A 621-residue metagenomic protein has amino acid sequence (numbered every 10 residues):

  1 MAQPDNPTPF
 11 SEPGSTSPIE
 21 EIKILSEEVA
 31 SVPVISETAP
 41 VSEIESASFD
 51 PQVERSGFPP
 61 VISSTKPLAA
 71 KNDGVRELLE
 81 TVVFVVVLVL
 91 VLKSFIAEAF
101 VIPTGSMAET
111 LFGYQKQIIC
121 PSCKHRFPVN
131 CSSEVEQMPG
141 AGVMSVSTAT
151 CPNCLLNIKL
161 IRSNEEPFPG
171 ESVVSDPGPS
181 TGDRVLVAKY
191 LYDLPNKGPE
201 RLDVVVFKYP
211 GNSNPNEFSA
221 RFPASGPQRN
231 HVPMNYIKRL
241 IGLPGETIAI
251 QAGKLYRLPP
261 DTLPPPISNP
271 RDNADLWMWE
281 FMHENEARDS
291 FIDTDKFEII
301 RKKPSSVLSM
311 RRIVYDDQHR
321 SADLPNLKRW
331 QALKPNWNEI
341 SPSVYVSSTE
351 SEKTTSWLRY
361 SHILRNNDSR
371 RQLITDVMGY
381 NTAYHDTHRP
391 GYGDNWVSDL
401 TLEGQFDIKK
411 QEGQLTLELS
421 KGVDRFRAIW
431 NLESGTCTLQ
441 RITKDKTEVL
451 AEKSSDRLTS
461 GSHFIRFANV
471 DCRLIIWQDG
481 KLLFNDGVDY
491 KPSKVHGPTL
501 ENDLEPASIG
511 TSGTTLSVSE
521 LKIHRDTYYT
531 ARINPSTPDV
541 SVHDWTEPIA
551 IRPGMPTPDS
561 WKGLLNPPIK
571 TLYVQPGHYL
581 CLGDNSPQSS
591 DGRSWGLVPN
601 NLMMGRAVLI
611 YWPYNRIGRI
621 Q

Functional and structural regions predicted by a protein language model:
A2-Q621: Extended hydrophobic leader/signal-anchor segments used for secretion and membrane insertion
